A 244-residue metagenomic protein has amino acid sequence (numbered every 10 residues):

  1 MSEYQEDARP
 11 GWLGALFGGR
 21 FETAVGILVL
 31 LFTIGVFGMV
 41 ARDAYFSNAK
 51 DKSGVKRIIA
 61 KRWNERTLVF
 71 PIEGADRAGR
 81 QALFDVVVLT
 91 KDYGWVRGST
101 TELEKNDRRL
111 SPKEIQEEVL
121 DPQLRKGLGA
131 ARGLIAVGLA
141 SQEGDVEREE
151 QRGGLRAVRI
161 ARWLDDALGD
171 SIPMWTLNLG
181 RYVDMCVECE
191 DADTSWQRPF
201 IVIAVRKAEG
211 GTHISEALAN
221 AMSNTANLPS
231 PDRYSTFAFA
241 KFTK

Functional and structural regions predicted by a protein language model:
M1-F17: N-terminal Lys/Arg-rich, disordered targeting/topogenic segments
E22-R42: Hydrophobic membrane-insertion alpha-helices, especially the h-region of bacterial N-terminal signal peptides
D43-L68, T90-G98, D166, D170-K244: Periplasmic OmpA/Pal-like peptidoglycan-binding modules at the C-termini of bacterial envelope proteins
I59-V86: Short extracytoplasmic
G74-L83, T100-V137, D165: Periplasmic peptidoglycan-binding/anchoring modules of Gram-negative envelope and division proteins
R97-S111, S141-R152: Second-shell loop/turn segments in exported
R125-L155, W175-Y182: Short, surface-exposed beta-strand segments enriched in small/polar/acidic residues
A136, Q151-D170: Cysteine-centered nucleophilic/redox motifs
